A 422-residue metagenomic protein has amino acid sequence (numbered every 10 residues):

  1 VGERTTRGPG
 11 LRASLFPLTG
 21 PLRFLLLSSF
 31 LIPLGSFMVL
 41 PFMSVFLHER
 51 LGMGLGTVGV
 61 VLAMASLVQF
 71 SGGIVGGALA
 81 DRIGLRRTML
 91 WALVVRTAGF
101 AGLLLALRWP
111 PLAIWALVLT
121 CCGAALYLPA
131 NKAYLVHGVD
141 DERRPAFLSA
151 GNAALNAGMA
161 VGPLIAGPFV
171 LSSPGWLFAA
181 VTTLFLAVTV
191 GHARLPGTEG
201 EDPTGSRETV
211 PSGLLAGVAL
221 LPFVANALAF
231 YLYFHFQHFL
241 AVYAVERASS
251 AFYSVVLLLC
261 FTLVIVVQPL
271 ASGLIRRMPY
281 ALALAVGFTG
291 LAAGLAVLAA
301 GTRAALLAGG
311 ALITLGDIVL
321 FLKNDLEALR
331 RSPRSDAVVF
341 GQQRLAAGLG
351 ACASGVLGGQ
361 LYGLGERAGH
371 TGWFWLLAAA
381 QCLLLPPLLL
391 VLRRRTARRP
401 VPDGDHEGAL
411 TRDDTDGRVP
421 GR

Functional and structural regions predicted by a protein language model:
G2-T19, G197-L228, E407-T411: Juxtamembrane intracellular "pre-TM" segments in multi-pass secondary transporters
F16-S66, A219-V256: Helix-loop boundary and gating motifs at the non-cytosolic
G72-G84, V170, V266-Y280, Y362: Helix-to-loop junctions at the C-terminal end of transmembrane segments in multipass secondary transporters
R87-A101, L282-A296: Structural signature of the two symmetry-related core transmembrane helices
L117-L155: Cytoplasmic helix-loop-helix junction between adjacent transmembrane helices in 12-TM secondary transporters
V170-T183, Q360-C382: A membrane-interface helix-boundary motif in multi-pass transporters
T183-E201, L388-L392: C-terminal membrane-cytosol helix-exit motif in multi-pass small-molecule transporters
A337-E366: A late C-terminal transmembrane helix in Major Facilitator Superfamily
